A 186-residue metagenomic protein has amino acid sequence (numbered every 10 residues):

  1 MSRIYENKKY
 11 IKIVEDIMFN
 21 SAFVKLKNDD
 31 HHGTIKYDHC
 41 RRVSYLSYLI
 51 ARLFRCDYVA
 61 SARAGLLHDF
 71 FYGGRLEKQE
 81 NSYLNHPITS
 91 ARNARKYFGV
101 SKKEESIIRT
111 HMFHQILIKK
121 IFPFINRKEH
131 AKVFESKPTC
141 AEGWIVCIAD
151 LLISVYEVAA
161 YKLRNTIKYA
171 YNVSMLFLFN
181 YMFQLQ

Functional and structural regions predicted by a protein language model:
M1-Q186: Metal-dependent phosphohydrolase cores
